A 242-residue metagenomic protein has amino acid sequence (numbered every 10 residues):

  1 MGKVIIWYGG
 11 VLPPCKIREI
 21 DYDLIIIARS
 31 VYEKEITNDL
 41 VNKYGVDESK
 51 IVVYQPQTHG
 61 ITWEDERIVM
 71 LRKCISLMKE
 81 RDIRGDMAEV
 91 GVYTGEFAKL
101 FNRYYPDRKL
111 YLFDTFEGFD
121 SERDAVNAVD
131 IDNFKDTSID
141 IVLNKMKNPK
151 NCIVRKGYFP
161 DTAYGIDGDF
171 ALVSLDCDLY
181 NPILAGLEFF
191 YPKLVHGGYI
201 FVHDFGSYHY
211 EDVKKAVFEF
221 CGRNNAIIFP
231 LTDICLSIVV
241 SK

Functional and structural regions predicted by a protein language model:
M1-V31: A solvent-exposed beta-alpha-beta segment
G2-W7, Y32-T37, S121, Y210: Short, charged/polar "capping" segments at the starts of alpha-helices and the immediately preceding loops
I5, V41-V52, N224-N225: Structural alpha-beta junctions
D21-I26, S49-I51, K109-L110: Hydrophobic beta-strand segments of well-ordered beta-sheets in folded domains
V31-Y32, T94: Gly/Ser/Thr-rich loops at beta-strand to alpha-helix junctions that form or flank small-molecule/cofactor-binding
E35-K43, R155: Structural/interface elements that position substrates and couple domains in central-metabolism enzymes
V53-D65, R72, R81-K242: S-adenosylmethionine/decaboxylated-SAM
C74-S76: Pre-Walker A adenine-sensing motif
